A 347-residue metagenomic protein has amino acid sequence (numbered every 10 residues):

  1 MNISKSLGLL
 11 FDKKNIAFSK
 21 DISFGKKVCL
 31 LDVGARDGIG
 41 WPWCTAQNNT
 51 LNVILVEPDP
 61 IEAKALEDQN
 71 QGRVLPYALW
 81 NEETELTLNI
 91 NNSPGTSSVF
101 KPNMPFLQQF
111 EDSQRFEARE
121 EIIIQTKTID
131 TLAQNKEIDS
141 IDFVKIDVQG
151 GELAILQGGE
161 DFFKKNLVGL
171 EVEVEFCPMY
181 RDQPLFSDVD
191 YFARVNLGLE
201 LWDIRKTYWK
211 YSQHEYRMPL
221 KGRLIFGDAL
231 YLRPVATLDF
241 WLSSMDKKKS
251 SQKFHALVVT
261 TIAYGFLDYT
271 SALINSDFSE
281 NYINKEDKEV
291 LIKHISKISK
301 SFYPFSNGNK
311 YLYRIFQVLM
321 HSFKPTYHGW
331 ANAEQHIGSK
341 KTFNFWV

Functional and structural regions predicted by a protein language model:
M1-V347: Phosphate/nucleotide-binding beta-alpha loop and adjacent structural elements of enzyme active sites
